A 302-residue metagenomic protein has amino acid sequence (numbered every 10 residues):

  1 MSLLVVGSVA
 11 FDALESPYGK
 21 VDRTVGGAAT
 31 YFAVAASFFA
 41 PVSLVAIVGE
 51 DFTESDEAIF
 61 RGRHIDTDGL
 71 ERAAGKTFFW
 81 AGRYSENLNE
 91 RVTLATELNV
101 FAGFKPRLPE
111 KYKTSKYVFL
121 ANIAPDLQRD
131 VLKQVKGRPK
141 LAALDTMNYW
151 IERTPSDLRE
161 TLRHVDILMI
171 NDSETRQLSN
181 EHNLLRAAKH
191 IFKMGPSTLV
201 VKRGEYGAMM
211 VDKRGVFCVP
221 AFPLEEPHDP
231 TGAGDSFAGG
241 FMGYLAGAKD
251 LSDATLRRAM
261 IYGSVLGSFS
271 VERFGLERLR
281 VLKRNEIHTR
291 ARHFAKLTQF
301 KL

Functional and structural regions predicted by a protein language model:
M1-L4: Extreme N-terminal starter segment of soluble prokaryotic enzymes
F11-R23, F38-L120, K133-K140, H288-L302: Conserved N-terminal subdomain of the carbohydrate kinase-like
G27-S37, L132: Histidine-anchored nucleotide/phosphate-binding helix
A33-V42, Y244-A246: Alpha-helix C-terminal capping segments
V34, W80-R83, G207-V211: Short beta-strand scaffold segments in enzyme catalytic cores
D56, L127-Q134, S156-E160: A short acidic, amphipathic alpha-helical/loop segment
K136-K140, N148-C218: Conserved phosphate/ATP/ADP-binding segment of small-molecule kinases
L184-L302: Conserved phosphate-binding/catalytic region of the ribokinase-like
